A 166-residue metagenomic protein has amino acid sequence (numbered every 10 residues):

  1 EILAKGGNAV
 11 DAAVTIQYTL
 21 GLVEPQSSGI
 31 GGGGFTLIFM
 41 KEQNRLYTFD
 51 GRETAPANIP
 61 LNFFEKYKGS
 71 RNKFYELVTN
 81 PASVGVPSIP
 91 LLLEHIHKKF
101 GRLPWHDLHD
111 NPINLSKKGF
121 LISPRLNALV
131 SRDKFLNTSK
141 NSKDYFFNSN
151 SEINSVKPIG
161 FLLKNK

Functional and structural regions predicted by a protein language model:
I2: Glycine-rich phosphate/pyrophosphate-binding loop regions near the starts of catalytic domains
K5, A9-K166: Noncatalytic scaffold domains of N-terminal-nucleophile
